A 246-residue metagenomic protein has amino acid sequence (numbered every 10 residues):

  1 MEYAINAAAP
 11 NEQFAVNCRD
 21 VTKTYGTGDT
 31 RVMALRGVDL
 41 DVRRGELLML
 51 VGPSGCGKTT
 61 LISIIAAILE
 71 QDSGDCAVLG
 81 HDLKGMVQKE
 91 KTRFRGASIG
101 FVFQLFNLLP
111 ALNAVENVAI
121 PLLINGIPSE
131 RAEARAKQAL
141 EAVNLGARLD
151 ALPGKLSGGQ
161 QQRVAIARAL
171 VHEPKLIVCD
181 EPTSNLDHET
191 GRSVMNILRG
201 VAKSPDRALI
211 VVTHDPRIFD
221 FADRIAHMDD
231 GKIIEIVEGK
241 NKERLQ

Functional and structural regions predicted by a protein language model:
M1-T24, E235-Q246: ABC-family P-loop ATPase nucleotide-binding domain
Q13-M228: ABC family nucleotide-binding domain
I225-E238: H-loop (His-switch) and adjacent beta-strand-loop-beta switch element of ABC-type ATPase nucleotide-binding domains
